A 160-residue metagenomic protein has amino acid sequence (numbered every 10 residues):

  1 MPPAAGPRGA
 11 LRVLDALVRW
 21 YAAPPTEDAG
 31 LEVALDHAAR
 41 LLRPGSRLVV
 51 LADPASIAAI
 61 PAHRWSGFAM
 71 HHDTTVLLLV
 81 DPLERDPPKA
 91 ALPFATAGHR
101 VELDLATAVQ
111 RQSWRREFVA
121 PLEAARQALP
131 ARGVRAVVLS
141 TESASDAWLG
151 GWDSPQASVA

Functional and structural regions predicted by a protein language model:
M1-A160: Exposed, interaction-prone extracellular/peripheral surfaces
